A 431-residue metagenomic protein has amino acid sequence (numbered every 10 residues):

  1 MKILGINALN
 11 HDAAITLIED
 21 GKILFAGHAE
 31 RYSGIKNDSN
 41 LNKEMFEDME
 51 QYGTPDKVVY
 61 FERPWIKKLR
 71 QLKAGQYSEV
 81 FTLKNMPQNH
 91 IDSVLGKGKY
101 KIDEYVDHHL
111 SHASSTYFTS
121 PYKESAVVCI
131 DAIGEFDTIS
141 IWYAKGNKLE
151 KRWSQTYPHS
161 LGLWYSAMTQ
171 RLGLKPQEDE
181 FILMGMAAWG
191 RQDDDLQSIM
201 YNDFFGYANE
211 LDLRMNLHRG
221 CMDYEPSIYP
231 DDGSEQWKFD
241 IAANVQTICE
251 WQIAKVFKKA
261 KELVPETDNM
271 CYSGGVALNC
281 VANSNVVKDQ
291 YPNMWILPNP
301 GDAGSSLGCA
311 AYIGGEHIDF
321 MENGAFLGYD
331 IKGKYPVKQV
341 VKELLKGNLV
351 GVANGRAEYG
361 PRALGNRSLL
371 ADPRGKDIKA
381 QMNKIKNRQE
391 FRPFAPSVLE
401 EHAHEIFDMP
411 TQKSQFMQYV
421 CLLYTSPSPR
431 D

Functional and structural regions predicted by a protein language model:
I3, N7-S39, Y52, Q71-T82 (+5 more regions): Flexible beta->alpha loop and helix N-cap segments adjacent to enzyme active/binding sites
A26-A29, V58-K67: Short loop/turn segments at strand-loop or loop-helix junctions that form parts of catalytic or ligand-binding pockets
F46-D56, F257-V264: Phosphate/pyrophosphate-binding loops at sites that engage ATP/ADP/AMP, CoA/4′-phosphopantetheine, polyphosphate
P55-R63, T267-G274: Short glycine-rich phosphate-binding loop at a beta-alpha junction
V106-H108: Short loop/edge segments at beta-strand edges and connector loops that shape dinucleotide/nucleotide cofactor-binding
N202-K238, A242-N244: Active-site cores of enzymes that catalyze phosphoryl transfer or operate on phosphate-rich substrates
G233-I241, V245, C249, G274 (+2 more regions): Secondary-structure capping and boundary motifs in well-ordered enzyme cores
N244-D268: Phosphate/ATP-binding catalytic cores across multiple sugar-kinase/actin-like superfamilies, primarily ASKHA
